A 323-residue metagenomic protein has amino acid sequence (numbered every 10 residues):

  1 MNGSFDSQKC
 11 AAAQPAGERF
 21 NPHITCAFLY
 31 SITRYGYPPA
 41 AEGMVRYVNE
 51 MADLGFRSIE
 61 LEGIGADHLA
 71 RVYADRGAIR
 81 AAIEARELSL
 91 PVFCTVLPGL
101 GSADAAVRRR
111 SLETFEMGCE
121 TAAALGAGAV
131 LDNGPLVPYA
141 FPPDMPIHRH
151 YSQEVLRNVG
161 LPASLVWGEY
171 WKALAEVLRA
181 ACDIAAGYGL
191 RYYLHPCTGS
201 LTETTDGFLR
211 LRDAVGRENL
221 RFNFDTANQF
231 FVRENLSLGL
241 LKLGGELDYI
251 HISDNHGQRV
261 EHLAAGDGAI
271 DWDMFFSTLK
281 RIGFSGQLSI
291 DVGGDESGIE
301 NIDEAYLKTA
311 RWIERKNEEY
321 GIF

Functional and structural regions predicted by a protein language model:
M1-A129, Y139-A140, W171, R179 (+4 more regions): N-terminal pre-domain/capping segments
A16-I24, S58-I59, A85, P91-F93 (+1 more regions): Acidic/histidine-rich catalytic cores of soluble enzymes
A27-T33, E62-I64, T95-P98, P135-V137 (+4 more regions): Active-site beta-loop-alpha junctions enriched in small/polar residues
I32-Y35, P98-A103, A140-F141, F231-R233 (+2 more regions): A short acidic, helix-capping loop that chelates divalent metal ions and anchors anionic groups
S58, A129, Y249, G286-Q287: Residues at the N-termini of beta-strands
L131-I147: Short, solvent-exposed beta-strand-terminating loops
P143-P162: Active-site gating loops and adjacent loop-to-helix segments of metal-dependent hydrolytic enzymes
S289-E304: A short, acidic, flexible beta-alpha connecting loop/helix-capping segment that sits on the rim of active
